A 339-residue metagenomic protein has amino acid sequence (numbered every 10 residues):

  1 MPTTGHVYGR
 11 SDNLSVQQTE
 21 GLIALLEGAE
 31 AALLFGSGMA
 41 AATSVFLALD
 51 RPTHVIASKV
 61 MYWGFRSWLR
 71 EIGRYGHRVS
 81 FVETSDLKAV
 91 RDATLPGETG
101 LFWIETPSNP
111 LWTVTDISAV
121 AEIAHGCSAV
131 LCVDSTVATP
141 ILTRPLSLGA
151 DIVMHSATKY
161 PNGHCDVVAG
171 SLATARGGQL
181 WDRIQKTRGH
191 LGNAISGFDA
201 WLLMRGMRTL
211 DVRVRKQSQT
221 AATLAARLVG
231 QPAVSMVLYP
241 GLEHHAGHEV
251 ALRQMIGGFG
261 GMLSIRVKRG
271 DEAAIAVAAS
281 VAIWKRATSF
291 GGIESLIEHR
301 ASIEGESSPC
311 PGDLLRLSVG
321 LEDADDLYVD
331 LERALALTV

Functional and structural regions predicted by a protein language model:
M1-L25, E30: A glycine-/small-polar-enriched, mobile loop at the entrance of the PLP active site in fold-type I
L14, M236, G291-I293, I297-R300: Positively charged, small/polar-rich N-terminal and surface patches that mediate targeting and assembly and bind
A31-A233, L238: Conserved PLP-enzyme active-site core in the AAT-like
S80, R91-L95, R213, A279 (+1 more regions): PLP-dependent enzyme catalytic core of the Aspartate aminotransferase-like
L191, S280-G291, A334-V339: A common structural junction motif
L203-V212, G260-K268, L315-G320: Short, well-ordered beta-strand elements within core beta-sheets of diverse protein domains
A222-A282, A301-P309: Conserved small-domain helix->loop->beta segment predominantly found in fold-type I
